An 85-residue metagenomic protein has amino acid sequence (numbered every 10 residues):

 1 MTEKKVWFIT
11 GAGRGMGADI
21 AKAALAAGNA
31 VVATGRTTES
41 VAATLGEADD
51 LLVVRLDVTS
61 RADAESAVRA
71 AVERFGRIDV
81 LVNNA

Functional and structural regions predicted by a protein language model:
V6-I9, L81-V82: Conserved hydrophobic beta-strands of the Rossmann-like cofactor-binding core in SDR/related NAD(P)H-dependent
G13-G15: Conserved glycine-rich cofactor-binding loop
A24: Aromatic pocket-lining residues of Rossmann-like dinucleotide-binding sites
A27-A42: Conserved glycine-rich Rossmann-like NAD(P)H-binding loop of the short-chain dehydrogenase/reductase
V41, A64-A71: A conserved hydrophobic alpha-helix of the Rossmann-fold in NAD(P)-dependent oxidoreductases
D49, A70-N83: A glycine-rich helix->loop->beta "capping" turn within Rossmann-like NAD(P)(H)-dependent oxidoreductase domains
L56-S66: The beta1-alpha1 cofactor-binding region of Rossmann-like NAD(H)/NADP(H)-dependent oxidoreductases
